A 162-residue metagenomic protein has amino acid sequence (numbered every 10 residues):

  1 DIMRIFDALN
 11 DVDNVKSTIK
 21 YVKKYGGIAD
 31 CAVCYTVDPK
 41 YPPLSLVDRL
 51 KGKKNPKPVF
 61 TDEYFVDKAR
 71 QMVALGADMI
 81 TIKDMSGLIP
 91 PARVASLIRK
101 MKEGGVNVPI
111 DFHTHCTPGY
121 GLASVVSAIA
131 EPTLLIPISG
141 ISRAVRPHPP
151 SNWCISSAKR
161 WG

Functional and structural regions predicted by a protein language model:
D1-I110, G119, V125-L134: Alpha/beta enzyme core
H113-H115, I138: Histidine-centered divalent metal-coordination motifs
L135-G140, A144: Short acidic/histidine-rich active-site segments
R143-G162: C-terminal helical cap(s) of enzyme catalytic domains, especially alpha/beta-barrels
